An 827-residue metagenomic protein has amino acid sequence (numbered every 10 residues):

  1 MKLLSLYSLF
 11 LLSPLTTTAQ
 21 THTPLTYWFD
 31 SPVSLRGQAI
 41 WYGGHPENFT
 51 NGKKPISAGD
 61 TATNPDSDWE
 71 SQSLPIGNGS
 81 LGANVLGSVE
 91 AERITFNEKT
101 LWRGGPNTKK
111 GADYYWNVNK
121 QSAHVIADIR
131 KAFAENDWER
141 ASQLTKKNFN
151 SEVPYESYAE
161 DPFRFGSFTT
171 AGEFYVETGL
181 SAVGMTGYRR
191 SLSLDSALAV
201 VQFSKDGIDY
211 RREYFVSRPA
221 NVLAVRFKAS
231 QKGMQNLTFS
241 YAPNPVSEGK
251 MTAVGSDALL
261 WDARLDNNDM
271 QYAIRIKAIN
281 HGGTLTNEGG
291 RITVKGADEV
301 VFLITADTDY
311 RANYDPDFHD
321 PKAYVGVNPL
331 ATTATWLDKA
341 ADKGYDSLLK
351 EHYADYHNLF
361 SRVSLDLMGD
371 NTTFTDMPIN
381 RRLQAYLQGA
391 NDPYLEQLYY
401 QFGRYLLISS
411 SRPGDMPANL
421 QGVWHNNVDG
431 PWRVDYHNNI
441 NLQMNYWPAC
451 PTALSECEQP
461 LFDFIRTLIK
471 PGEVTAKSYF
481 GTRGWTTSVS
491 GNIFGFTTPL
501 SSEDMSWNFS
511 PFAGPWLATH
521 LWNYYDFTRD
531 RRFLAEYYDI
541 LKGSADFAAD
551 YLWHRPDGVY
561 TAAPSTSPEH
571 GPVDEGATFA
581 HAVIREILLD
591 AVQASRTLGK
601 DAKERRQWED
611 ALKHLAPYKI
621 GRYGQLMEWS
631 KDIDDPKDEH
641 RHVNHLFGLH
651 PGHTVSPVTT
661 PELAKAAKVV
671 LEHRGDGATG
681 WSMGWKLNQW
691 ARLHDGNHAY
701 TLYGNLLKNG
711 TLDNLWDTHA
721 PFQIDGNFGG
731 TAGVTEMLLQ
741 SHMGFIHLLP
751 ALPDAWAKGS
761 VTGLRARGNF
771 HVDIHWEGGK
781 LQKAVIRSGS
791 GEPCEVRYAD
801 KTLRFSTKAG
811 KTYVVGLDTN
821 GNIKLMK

Functional and structural regions predicted by a protein language model:
M1-T21: Bacterial Sec-dependent N-terminal signal peptides
Q20-M505, N523, K542, R555 (+6 more regions): Aromatic-residue-lined binding/catalytic grooves and analogous aromatic/hydrophobic interfacial grooves in multimeric
T26-W28, T238-S240, Q421, P460-D463 (+7 more regions): Beta-strand segments within the central parallel beta-sheet cores of soluble alpha/beta enzyme folds
Y399, G514, A518-L521, L588 (+1 more regions): TPR repeat positional signature
P499-P515, T519, F527: Extracellular/periplasmic, surface-exposed regions of secreted and cell-surface proteins
W522-T528, R532-F533, S544-H554, E604-P636 (+2 more regions): Non-catalytic carbohydrate-binding regions of carbohydrate-active enzymes
G543, F547-T597: Acidic/histidine-rich catalytic neighborhood
